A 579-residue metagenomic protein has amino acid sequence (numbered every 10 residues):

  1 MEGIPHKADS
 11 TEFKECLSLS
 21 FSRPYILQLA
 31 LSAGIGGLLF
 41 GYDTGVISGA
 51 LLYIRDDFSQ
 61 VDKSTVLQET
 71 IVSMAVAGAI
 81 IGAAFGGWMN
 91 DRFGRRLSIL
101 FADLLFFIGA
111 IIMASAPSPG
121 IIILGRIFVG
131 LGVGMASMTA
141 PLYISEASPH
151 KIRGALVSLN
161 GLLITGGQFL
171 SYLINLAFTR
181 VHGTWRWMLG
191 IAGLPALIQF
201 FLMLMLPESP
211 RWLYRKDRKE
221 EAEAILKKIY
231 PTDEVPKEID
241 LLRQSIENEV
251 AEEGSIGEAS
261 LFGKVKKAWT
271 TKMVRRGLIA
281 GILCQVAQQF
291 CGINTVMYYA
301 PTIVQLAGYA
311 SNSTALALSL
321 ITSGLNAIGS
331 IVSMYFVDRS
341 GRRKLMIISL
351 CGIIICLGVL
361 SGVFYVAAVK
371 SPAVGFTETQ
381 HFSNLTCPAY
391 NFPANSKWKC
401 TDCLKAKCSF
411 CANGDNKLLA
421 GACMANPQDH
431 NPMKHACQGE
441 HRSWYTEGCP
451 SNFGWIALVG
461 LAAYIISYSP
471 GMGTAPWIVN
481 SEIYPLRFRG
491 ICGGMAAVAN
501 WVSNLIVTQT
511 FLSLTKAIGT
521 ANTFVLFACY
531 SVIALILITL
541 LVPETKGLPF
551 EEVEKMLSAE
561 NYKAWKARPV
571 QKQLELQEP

Functional and structural regions predicted by a protein language model:
M1-Y230, V250-P579: Alpha-helical transmembrane bundle of multi-pass membrane proteins
K228-E238, Q244, N248-A251: Short intracellular "coupling" helices and adjacent cytoplasmic loop segments at the cytosolic face of multi-pass
